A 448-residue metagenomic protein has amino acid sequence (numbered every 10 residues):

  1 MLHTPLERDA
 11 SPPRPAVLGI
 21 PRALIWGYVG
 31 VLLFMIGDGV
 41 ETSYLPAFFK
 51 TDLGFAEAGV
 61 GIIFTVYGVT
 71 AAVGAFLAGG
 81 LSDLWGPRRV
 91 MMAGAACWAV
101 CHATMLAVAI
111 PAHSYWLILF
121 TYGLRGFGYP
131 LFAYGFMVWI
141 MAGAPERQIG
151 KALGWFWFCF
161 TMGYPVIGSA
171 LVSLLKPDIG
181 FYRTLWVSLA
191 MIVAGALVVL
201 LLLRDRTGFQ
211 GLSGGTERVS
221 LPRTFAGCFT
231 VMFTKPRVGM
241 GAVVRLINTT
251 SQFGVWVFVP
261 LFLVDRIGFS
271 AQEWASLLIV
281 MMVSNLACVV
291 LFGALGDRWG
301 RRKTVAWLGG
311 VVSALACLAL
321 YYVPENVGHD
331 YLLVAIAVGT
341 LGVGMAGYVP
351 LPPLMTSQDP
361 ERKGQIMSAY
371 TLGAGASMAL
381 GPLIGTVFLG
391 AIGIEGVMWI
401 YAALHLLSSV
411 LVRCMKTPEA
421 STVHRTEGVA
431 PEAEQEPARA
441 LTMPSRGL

Functional and structural regions predicted by a protein language model:
L2-P21, R206-A242, P431-L448: Juxtamembrane intracellular "pre-TM" segments in multi-pass secondary transporters
Y44-A58, V257-E273: Short amphipathic helix-loop junctions that connect adjacent transmembrane helices in Major Facilitator Superfamily/SLC
G68-F76, P165-V166, M282-L286, V290 (+1 more regions): Residue-level signature of mid-helix packing/kink "hotspots" within the transmembrane helices of 12-pass Major
A75-G86, V289-R301, L389: Helix-to-loop junctions at the C-terminal end of transmembrane segments in multipass secondary transporters
L84-A95, R298-V311: Cytoplasmic membrane-interface "Motif A"-like loop-to-helix N-cap segments of 12-TM Major Facilitator Superfamily
A96-A112, V311-V327: C-terminal ends and interior cores of transmembrane alpha-helices in multi-pass membrane transporters/permeases
L131-A144, A346-D359: Intracellular juxtamembrane helix-capping segments at the cytosolic ends of symmetry-related transmembrane helices
G154-S169, G373-G381: Glycine-rich segments within core transmembrane alpha-helices of 12-TM secondary carriers
